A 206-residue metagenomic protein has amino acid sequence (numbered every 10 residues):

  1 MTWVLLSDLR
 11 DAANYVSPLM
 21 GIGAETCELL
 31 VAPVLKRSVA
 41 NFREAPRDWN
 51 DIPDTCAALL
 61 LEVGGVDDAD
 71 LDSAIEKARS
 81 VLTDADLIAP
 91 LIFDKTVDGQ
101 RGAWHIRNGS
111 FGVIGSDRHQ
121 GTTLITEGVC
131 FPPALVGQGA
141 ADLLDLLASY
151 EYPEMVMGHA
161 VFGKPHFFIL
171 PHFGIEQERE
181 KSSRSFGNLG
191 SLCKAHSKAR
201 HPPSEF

Functional and structural regions predicted by a protein language model:
M1-S204: Noncatalytic alpha-helical scaffold of FAD-dependent oxidoreductases
